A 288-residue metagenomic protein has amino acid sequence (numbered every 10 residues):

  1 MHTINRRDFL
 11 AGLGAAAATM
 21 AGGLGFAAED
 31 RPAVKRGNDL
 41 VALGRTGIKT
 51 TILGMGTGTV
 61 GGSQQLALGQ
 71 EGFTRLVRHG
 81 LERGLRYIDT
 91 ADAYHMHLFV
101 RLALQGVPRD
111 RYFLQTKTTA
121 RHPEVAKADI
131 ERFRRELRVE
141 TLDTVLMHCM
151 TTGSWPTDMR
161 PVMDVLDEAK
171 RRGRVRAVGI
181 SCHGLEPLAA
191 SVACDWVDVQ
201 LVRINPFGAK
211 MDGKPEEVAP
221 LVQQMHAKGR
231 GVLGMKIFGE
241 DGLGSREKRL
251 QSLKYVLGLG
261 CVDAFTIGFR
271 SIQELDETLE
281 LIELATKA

Functional and structural regions predicted by a protein language model:
H2-R111, Y255, L259: N-terminal binding-site loop/beta-alpha segment at the start of enzyme catalytic domains that lines or forms
G37, C149-A288: Beta/alpha (TIM)-barrel catalytic core signal, keyed to glycine-rich beta->alpha loops juxtaposed to Asp/Glu that bind
L43, M55, I88, L114 (+4 more regions): Conserved, mostly hydrophobic/aromatic
R45-G47, R101-R109, R134-V139, V192-D195 (+1 more regions): Acidic (Asp/Glu)-rich catalytic clusters
G58-Q70, K117-P123, L243-S245: Active-site mouth loops of central-metabolism enzymes
A67-H79, E124-E136, G184-A190, K248-Y255: Short, acidic/polar
R111-H122, V145-M150: A short, structured active-site edge motif that brings together acidic residues
K127-H148, E168-R172: CE4/NodB-like, metal-dependent polysaccharide N-deacetylase domain that modifies extracellular/periplasmic N-acetylated
